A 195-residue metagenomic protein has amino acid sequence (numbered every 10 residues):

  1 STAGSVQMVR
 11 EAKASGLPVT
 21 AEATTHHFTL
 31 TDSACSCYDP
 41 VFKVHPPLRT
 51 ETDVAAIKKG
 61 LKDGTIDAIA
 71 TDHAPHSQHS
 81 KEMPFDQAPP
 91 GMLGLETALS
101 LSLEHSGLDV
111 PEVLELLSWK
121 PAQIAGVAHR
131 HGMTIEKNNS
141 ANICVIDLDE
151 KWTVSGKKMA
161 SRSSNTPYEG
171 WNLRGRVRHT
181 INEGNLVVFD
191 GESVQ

Functional and structural regions predicted by a protein language model:
S1-I69: Histidine/acidic residue-rich metal-binding segments in metalloenzymes
V6, T29, S77-H79, C144 (+2 more regions): Glycine/Thr-rich phosphate-binding loops of Rossmann-like dinucleotide-binding domains
V9-R10, K81-E82, K157-K158: Short amphipathic alpha-helical segments
V41, G60-D63, A68-I69, A74-E150: His/Asp/Glu-enriched, well-ordered alpha-helical/loop segment that forms or immediately abuts the divalent-metal
F42-T52, P89-L93, P167-N172: A short acidic, glycine-rich active-site loop that binds or catalyzes chemistry on phosphate/adenosine moieties
Q87, K137-E192: C-terminal cap of metal-dependent C-N hydrolases
